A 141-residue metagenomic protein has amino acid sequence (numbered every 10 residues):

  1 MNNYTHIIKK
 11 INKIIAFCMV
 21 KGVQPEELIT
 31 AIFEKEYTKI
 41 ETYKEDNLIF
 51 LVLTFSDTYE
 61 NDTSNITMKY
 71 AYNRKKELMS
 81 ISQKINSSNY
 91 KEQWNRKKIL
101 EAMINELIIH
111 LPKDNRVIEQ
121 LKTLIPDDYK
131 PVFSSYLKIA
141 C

Functional and structural regions predicted by a protein language model:
M1-K39, Q93-C141: Long terminal segments
F33-M79: Amphipathic, interaction-prone secondary-structure segments
D62-N65, N89-K98: A short, polar/proline- and glycine-enriched secondary-structure boundary/capping micro-motif
S82-Y90: Short, solvent-exposed aromatic-acidic interface loops
